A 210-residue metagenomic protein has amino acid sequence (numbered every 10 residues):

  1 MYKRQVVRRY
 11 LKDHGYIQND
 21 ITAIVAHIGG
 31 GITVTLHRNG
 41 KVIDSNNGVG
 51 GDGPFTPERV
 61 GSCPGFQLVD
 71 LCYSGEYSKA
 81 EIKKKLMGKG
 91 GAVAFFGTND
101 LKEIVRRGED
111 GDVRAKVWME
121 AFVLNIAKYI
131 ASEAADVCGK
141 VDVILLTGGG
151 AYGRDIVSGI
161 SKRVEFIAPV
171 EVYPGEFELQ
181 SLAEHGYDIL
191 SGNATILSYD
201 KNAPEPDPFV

Functional and structural regions predicted by a protein language model:
M1-Q5: Conserved small/polar residues in nucleotide/adenosyl-binding loops
Y10, H14, A134, Y187-A194: Short, hydrophobic alpha-helical segments
A23-H27: Short glycine-aspartate micro-motif
I32-I104: Conserved ATP-utilizing enzyme core subdomain
K84, G88-G139: Adenine-nucleotide phosphate-binding core of ATP-dependent small-molecule kinases
V141-S161: Glycine-rich phosphate-binding loops at beta-strand->alpha-helix junctions
R154, S158-E184: Conserved phosphate-binding/catalytic loops in two-lobed NTP-binding clefts
P174-V210: Structural signal for terminal/edge beta-strands and the immediately following C-terminal loop/tail that closes
